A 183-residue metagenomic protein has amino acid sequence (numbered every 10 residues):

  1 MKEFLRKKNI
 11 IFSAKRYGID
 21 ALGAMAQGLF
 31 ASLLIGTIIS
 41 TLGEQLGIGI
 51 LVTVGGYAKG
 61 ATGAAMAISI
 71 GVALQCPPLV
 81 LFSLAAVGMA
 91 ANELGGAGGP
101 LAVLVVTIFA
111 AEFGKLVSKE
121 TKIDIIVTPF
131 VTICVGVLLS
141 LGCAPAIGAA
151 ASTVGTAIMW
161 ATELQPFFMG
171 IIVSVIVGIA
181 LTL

Functional and structural regions predicted by a protein language model:
M1-L183: Signature of multi-pass transmembrane helix bundles
